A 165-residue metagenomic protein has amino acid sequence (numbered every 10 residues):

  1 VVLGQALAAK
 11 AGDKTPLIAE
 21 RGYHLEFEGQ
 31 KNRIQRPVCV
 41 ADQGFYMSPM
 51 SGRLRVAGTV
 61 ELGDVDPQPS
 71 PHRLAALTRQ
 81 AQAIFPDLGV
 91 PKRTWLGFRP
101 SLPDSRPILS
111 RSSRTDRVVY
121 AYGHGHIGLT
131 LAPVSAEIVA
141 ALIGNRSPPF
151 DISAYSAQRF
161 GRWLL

Functional and structural regions predicted by a protein language model:
V1-K14: Flavin (primarily FAD) binding-site architecture
V1-V2, E61, H126: Short, glycine-/Ser/Thr-/acidic-enriched flexible segments
V2, H72, A76, V134: Conserved active-site and cofactor/substrate-binding residues in soluble primary-metabolism enzymes
Q5-A8, T78, E137-A140: Predominant activation on well-ordered alpha-helical scaffold segments within soluble catalytic domains
K14-I18, E28-R117: Active-site lid/adjacent beta-loop-alpha segment flanking the redox-cofactor pocket in flavoenzymes
I18-G22, F150: Short edge beta-strand segments in beta-sheet-rich domains
A41-D42, Q82-L165: C-terminal catalytic lobe of FAD-dependent flavoproteins
